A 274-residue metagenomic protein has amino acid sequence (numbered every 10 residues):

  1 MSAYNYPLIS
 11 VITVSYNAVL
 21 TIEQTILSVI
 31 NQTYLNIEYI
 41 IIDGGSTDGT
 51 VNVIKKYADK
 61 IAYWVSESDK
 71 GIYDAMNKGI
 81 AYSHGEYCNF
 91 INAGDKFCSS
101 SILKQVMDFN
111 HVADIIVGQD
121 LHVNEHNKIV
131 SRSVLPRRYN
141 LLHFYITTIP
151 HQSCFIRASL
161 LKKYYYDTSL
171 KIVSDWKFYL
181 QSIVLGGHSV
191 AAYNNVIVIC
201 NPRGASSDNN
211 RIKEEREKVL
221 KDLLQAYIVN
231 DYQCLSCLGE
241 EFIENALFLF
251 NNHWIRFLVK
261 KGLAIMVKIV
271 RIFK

Functional and structural regions predicted by a protein language model:
M1-I30: N-proximal low-complexity "stem/linker" segments adjacent to membrane-targeting elements
L20-E23, D48-K56: Acidic helix N-cap motif at the loop->helix transition within catalytic regions of sugar-transfer enzymes
L35, D43-N52, N92: A conserved acidic beta->alpha catalytic loop
S66-S83: Glycine-rich, basic loop-to-helix element that forms the pyrophosphate-binding segment of sugar-nucleotide handling
C88: Short aromatic/hydrophobic "clamp" motif used to bind/position activated sugar donors
K96, S100-V130: Conserved donor NDP-sugar-binding/catalytic core segment of glycosyltransferases
S131-V219: Conserved nucleotide-sugar donor-binding catalytic segment
A226, D231-K274: Membrane-proximal basic amphipathic "stem/tether" segments
